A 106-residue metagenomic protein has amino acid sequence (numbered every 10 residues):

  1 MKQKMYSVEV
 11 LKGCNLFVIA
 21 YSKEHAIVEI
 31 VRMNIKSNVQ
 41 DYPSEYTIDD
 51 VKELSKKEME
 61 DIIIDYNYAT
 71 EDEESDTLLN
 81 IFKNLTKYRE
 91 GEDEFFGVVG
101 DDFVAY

Functional and structural regions predicted by a protein language model:
M1-G13: Short aromatic-glycine-(Arg/Gly/Cys) micro-motifs in beta-strand/loop hairpins
K12-Y21: A short, exposed loop/beta-hairpin motif centered on an aromatic-Gly-Thr core
A26-E29: Short amphipathic alpha-helices within nucleic acid-binding modules
R32-Y106: Short, mixed-charge low-complexity intrinsically disordered segments
